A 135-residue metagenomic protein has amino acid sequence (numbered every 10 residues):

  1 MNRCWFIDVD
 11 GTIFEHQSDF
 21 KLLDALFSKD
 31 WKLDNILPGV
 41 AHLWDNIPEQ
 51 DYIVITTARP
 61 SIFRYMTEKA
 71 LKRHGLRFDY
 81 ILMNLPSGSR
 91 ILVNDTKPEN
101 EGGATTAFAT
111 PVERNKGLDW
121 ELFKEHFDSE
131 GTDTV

Functional and structural regions predicted by a protein language model:
M1-V135: HAD-like aspartate-dependent phosphatase fold
